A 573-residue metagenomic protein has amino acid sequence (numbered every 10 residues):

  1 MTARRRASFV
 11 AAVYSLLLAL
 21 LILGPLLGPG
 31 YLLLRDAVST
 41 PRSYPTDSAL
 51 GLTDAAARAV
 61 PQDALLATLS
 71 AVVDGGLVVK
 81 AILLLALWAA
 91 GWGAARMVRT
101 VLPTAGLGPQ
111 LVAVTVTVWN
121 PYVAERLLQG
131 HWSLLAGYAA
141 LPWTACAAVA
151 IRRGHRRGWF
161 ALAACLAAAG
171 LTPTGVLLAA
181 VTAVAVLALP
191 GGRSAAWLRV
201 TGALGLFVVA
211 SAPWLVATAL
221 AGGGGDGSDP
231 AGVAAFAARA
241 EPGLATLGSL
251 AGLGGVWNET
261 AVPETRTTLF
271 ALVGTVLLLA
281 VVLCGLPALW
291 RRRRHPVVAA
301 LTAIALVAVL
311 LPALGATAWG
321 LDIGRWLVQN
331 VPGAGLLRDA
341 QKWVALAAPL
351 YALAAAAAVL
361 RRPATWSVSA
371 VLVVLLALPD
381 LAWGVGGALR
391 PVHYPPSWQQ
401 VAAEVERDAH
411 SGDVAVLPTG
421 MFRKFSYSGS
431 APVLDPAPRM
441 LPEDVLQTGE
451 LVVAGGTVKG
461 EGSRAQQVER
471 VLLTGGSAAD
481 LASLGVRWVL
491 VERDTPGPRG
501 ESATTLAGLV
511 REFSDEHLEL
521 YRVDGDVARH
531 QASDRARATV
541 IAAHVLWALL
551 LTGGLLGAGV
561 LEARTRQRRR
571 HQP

Functional and structural regions predicted by a protein language model:
S8, S15, S228, L375-P573: Extracytoplasmic
Y14-L52, R199-A251, D413-P436: Aromatic-rich transmembrane-lumenal/periplasmic boundary elements in polytopic membrane proteins
S15, W88-V101, G106-G191, R199-L215 (+2 more regions): Membrane-embedded helix bundles of polyisoprenyl
S15-G91, T115, W119-L127, W132-A136: Membrane-interface coil-to-helix junctions
L20-R35, V73, L107-Q129, S211-G225 (+6 more regions): Membrane-interface helix-loop junctions at the exits of transmembrane helices
A49, A56, L204-G205, V209-L289 (+2 more regions): Periplasmic/ER-lumenal interhelical loops and adjacent helix-loop junctions in multi-pass membrane proteins
V123-L135, E264-L269, T302-A354, A507-G508 (+1 more regions): Membrane-helix boundary/interfacial segments in multi-pass membrane proteins
G255-N258, A271-V309, L551-R564: Hydrophobic, aromatic-rich transmembrane alpha-helices and their immediate juxtamembrane boundary segments
